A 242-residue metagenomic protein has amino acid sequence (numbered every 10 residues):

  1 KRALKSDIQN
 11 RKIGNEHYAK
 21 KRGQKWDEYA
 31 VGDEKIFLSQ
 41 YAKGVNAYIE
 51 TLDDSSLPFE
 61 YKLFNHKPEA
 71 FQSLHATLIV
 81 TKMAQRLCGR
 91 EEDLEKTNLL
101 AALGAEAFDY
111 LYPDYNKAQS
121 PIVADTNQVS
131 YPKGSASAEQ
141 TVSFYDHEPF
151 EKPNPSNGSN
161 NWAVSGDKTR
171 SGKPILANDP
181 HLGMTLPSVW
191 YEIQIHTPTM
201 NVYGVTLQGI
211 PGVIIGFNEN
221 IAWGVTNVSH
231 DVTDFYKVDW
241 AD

Functional and structural regions predicted by a protein language model:
K1-I175, P180, L186: Substrate-recognition/specificity elements adjacent to catalytic centers across diverse enzyme folds
N10, Y61-H66, V164-G166, M184-T197 (+3 more regions): Generic structural "secondary-structure junction" signal
R22, F59, H75, L176-N178 (+4 more regions): General "foldedness" signal
V80, C88, G172-K173, M184-S188 (+4 more regions): Short helix/loop capping segments that flank catalytic or ligand/cofactor-binding pockets
A101-G104, L111, K133, E139 (+1 more regions): Compact, glycine/acidic-enriched structural inserts
S143-P149, W190-T199: Short Pro/Gly-enriched beta-strand edge/turn motifs at strand-loop
N160, K173, N178, V189-Y191 (+2 more regions): Structural beta-strand/beta-sheet cores of well-ordered domains, especially the beta-sheet scaffolds that support
S165-D167, N178-P180, H196, G216-N218 (+1 more regions): Structured loops at beta-to-helix junctions and adjacent beta-edge loops in soluble globular domains
